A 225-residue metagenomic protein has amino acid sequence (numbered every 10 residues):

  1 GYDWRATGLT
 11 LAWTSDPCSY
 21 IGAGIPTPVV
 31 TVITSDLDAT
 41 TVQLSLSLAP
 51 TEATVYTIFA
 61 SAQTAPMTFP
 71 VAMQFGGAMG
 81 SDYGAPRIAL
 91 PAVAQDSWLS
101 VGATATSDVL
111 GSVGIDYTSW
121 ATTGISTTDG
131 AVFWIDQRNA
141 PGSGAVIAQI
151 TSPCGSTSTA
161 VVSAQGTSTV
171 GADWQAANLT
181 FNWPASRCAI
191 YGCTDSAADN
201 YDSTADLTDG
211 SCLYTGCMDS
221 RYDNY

Functional and structural regions predicted by a protein language model:
G1-C188: Non-catalytic macromolecular-recognition regions in eukaryotic signaling proteins
T7, R187-Y225: Extracellular calcium-associated, cysteine-rich motifs in secreted modular proteins
